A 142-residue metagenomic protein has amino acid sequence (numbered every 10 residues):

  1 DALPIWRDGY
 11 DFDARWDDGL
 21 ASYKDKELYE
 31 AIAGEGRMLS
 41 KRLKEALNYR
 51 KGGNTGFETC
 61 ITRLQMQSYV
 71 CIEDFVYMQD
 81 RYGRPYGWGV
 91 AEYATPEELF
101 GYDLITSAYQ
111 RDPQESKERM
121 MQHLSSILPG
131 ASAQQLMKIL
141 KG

Functional and structural regions predicted by a protein language model:
D1-G142: Long, low-complexity intrinsically disordered regions
